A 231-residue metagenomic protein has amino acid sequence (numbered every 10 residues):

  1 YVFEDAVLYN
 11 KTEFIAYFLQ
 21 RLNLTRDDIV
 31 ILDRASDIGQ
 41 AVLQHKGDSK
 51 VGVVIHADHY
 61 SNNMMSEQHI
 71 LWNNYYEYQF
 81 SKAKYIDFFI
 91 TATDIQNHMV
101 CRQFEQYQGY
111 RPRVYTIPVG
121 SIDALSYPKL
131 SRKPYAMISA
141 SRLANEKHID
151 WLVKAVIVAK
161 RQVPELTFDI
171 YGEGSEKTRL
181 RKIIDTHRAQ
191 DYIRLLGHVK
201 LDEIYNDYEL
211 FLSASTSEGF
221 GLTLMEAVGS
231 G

Functional and structural regions predicted by a protein language model:
N10-A16, Y60-S81, Y85: Nucleotide-sugar donor phosphate/pyrophosphate-binding loop at the beta->alpha transition of glycosyltransferases
F18-I38: Short N-terminal targeting/anchoring amphipathic segment
I29-I31, Q44-N63: Active-site proximal beta-strand in glycosyltransferases
Q40-A41, Y76-E77, S81-P112: A short, active-site helix/loop in glycosyltransferases that binds the activated sugar's phosphate group
D58-H59, I95-Q96, R113-S126: Short beta-strand->alpha-helix junction loop in the catalytic core of nucleotide-activated group-transfer enzymes
I90, K129-K147, V153-V156: Conserved donor-binding/catalytic core segment of Leloir-type glycosyltransferases
R181-H198: Nucleotide-activated donor-binding/catalytic signature segment of Leloir-type glycosyltransferases, i.e., the conserved
T216: Aromatic "clamp/platform" in nucleotide-sugar-dependent glycosyltransferases that forms part of the donor/acceptor
